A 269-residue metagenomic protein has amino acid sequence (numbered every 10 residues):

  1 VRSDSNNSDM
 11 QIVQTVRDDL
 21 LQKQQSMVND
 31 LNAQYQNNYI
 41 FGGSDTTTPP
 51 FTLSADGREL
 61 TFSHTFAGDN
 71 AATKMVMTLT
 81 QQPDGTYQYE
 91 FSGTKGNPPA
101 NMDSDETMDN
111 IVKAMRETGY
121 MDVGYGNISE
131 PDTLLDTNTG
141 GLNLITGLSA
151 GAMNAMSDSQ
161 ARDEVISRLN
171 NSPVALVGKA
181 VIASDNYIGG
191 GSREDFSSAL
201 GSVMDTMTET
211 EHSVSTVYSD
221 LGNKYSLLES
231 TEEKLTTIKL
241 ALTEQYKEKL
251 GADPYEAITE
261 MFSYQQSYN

Functional and structural regions predicted by a protein language model:
V1-T48, G191-N269: Amphipathic alpha-helical polymerization modules
P49-H212, T236-T243: Bacterial flagellar/type III secretion structural subunits and associated motility module proteins, recognized via
